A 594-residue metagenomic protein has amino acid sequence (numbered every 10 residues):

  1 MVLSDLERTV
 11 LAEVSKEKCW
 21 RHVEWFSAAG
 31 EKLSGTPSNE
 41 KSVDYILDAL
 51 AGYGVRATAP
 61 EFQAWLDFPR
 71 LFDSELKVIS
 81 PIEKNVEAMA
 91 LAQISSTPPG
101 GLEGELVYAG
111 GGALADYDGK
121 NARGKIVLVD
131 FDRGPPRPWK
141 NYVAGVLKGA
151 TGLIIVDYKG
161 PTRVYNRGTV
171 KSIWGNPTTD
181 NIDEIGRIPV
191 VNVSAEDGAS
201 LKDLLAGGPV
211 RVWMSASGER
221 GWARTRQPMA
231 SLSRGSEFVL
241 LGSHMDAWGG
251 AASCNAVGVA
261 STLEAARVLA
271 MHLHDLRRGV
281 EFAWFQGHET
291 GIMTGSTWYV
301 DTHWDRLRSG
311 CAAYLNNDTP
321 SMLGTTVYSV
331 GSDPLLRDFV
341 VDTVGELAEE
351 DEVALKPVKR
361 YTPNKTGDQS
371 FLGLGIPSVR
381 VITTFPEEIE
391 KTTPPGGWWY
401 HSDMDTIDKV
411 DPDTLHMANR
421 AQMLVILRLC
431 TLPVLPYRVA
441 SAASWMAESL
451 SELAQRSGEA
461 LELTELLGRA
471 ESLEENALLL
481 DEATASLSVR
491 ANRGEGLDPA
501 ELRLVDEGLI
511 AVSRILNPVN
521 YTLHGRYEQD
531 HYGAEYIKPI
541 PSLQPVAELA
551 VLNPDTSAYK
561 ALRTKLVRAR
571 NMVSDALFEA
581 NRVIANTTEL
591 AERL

Functional and structural regions predicted by a protein language model:
L3-S4, E13-N39, L47-G54, G111 (+5 more regions): Catalytic-core environment of secreted peptidases
S4, A88-G119, N176-S253, L263-R277 (+1 more regions): Soluble metallo-hydrolase cores and metallopeptidase-like ectodomains found primarily in the secretory/periplasmic
D5-V14, S27-P37, Q93-T97, Y108 (+9 more regions): Second-shell loop/turn segments in exported
A12, K16, E24-R123, R133: Noncatalytic luminal/extracellular "stalk/propeptide" segments of secretory-pathway proteins
T36, N85-P189, C254, D351-P357: Extracellular/luminal Protease-associated
E83-N85, I188-V191, G198, G235-S236 (+3 more regions): Metal-dependent peptidase/peptidase-like ectodomains
R137-K140, R224, A247-L335, Y437-A440: Acidic/histidine-rich catalytic neighborhood of metal-dependent amide-processing enzymes
R278-E281, E387-A447, L543-L594: His/Asp/Glu-rich mid-to-C-terminal helical/loop segments that flank catalytic regions of hydrolases
